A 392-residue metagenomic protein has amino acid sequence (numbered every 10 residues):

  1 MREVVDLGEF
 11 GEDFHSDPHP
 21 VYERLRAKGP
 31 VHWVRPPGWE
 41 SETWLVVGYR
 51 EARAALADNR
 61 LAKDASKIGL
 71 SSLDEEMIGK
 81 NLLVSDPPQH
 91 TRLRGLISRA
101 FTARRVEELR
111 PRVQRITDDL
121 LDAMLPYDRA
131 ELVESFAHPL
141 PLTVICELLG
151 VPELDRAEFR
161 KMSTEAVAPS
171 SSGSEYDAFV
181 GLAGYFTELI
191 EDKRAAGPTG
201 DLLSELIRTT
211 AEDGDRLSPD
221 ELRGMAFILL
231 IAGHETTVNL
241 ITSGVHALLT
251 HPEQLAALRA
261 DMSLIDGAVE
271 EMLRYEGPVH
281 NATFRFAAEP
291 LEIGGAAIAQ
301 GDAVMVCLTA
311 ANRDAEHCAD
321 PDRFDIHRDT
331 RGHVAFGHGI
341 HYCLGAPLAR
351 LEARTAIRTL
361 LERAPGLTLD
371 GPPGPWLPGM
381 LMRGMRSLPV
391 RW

Functional and structural regions predicted by a protein language model:
M1-W392: Cytochrome P450
